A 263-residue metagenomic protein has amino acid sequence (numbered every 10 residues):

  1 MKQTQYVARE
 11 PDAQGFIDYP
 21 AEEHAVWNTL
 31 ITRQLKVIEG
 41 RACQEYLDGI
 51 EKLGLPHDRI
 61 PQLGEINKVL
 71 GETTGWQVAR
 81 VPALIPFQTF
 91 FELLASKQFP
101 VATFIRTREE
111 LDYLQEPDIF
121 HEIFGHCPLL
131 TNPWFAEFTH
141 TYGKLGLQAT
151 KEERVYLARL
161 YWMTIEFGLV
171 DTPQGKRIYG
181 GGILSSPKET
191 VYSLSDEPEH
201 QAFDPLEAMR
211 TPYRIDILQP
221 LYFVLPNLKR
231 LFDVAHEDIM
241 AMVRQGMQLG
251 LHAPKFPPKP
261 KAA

Functional and structural regions predicted by a protein language model:
M1-L130, A208-R210, P220-A263: The feature captures two recurrent sequence modes
E109-Y113, P117-V234: A contiguous, surface-oriented mixed alpha/beta subdomain in the mid-to-C-terminal portion of proteins that forms
